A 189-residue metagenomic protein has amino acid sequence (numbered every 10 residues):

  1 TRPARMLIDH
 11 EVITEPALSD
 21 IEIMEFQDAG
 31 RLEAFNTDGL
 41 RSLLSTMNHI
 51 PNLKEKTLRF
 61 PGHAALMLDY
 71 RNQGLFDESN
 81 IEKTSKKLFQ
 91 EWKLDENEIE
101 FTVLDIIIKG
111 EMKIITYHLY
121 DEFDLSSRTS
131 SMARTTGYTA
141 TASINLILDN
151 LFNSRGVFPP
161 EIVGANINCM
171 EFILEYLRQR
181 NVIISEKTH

Functional and structural regions predicted by a protein language model:
T1-H189: C-terminal catalytic/substrate-binding lobe primarily of soluble NAD(P)-dependent oxidoreductases
